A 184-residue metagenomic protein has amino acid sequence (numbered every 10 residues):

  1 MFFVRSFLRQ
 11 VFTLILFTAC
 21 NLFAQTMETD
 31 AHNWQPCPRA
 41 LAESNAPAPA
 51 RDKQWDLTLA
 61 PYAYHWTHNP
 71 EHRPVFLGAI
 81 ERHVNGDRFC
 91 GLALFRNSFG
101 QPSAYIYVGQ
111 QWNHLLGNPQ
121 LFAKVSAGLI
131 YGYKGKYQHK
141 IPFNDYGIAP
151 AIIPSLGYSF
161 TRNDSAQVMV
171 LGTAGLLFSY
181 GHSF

Functional and structural regions predicted by a protein language model:
M1-A50: Cleavable N-terminal export/targeting peptides
T29-R88, A93-F184: Outer-membrane beta-barrel transmembrane domain signature
